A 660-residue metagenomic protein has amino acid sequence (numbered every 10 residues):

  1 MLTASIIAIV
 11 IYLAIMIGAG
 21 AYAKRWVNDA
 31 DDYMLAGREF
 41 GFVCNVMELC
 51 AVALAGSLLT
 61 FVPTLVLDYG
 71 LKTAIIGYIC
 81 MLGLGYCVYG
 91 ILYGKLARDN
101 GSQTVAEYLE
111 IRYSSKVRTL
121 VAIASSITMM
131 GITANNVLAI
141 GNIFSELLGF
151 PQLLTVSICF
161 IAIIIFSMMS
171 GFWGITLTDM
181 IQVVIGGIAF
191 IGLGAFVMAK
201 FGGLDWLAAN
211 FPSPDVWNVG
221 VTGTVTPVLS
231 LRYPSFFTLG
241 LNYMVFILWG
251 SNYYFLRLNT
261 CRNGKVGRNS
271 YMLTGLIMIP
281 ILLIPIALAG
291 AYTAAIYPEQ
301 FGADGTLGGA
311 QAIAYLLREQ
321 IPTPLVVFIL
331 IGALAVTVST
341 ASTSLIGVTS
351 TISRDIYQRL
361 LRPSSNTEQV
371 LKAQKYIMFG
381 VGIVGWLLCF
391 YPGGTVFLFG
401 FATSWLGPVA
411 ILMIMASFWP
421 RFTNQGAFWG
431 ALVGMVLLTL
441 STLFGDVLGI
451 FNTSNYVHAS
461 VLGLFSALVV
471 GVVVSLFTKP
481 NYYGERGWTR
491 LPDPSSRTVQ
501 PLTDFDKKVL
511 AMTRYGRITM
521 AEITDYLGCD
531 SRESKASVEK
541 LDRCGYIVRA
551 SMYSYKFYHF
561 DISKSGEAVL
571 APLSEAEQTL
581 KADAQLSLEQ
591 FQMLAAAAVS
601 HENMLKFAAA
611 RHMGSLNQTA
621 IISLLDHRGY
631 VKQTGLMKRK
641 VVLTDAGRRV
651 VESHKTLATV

Functional and structural regions predicted by a protein language model:
M1-Y555, K564, Q578: Membrane-embedded helix-loop-helix hairpins and adjacent transmembrane boundary segments in multi-pass transporters
L502-F505, A584-Q590: Short helix-coil-helix linker/hinge
D506-A511, Q590-A597, I622, V651: Hydrophobic residues on short alpha-helical segments
G516-L527, S600-H612: Short acidic, hydrophobic short linear motifs in intrinsically disordered regions
G528-R543, H612-R628, K638: Short amphipathic alpha-helical interaction segments
S551-F560, G635-V641: Short, Lys/Arg-rich nucleic-acid/phosphate-binding segment
I562-S587, D645-V660: Short, amphipathic alpha-helical interaction segments positioned at domain boundaries
